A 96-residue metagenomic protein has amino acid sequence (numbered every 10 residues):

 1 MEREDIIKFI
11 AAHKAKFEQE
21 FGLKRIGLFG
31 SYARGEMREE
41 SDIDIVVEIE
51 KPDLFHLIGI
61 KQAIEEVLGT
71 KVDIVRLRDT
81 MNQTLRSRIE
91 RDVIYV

Functional and structural regions predicted by a protein language model:
M1-R25, R34-E39, E50-V96: Catalytic core of pol beta-like nucleotidyltransferases
L28: Conserved histidines in hydrophobic membrane contexts and catalytic metal-binding motifs
S31: P-loop (Walker A) phosphate-binding loop of NTP-binding proteins
D44-V47: Short beta-strand->loop micro-motif that forms the acidic, two-metal-ion catalytic signature in nucleotide-processing
